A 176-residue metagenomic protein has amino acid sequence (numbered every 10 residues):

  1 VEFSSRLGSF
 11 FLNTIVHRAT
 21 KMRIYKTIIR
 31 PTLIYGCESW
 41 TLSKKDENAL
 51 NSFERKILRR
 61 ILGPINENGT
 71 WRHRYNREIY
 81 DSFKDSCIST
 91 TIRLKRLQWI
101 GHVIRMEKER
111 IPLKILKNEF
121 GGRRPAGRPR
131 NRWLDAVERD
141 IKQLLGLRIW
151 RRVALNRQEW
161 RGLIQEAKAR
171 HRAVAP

Functional and structural regions predicted by a protein language model:
V1-P176: Short linear motifs embedded in intrinsically disordered, charge-biased segments
